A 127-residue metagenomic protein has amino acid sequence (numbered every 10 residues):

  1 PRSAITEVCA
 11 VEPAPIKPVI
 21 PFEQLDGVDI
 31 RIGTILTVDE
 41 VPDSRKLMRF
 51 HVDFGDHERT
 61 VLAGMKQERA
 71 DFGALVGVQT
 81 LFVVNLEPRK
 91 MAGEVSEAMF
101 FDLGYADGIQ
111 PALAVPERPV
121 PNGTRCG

Functional and structural regions predicted by a protein language model:
R2-G127: Phosphate-backbone binding interfaces of nucleic-acid-interacting proteins
